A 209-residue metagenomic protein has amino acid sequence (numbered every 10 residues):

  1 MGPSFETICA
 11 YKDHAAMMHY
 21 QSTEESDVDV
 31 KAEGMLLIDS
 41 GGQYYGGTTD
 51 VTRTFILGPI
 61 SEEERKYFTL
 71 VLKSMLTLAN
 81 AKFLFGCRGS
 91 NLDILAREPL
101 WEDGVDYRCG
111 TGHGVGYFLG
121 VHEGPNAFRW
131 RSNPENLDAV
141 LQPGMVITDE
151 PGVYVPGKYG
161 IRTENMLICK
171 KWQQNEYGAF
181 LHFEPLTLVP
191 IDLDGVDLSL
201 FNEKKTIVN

Functional and structural regions predicted by a protein language model:
M1-N209: Active-site neighborhoods and metal-handling regions in enzymes and metal-associated proteins
